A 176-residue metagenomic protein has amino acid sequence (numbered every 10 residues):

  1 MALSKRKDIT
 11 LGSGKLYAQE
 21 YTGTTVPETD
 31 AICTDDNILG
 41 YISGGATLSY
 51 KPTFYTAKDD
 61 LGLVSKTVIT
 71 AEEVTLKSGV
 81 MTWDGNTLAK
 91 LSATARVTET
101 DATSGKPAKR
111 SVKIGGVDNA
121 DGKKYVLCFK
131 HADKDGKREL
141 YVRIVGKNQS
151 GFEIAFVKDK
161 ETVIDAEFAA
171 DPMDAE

Functional and structural regions predicted by a protein language model:
M1-L39: Polar/acidic, low-complexity leader/linker segments enriched in S/T/G and N/D
V26-C33, D60-V64, T103-V117: Surface-exposed ligand/attachment interfaces on beta-rich extracellular proteins
T29-I42, R138-K147: Short amphipathic beta-strand/extended segments with alternating polar/hydrophobic composition
D35-G79: A glycine-rich, hydrophobic loop/mini-helix early in the fold
L63-K66, K130, E153-F156: Beta-strand-rich interaction surfaces with strong enrichment in secreted/lumenal proteins
S65-L88, D159-D174: Oligomerization/assembly interface segments of phage tail-like spikes and tubes
N86-R143: Short helix-loop boundary/capping segments
K137-E176: Mixed-charge, glycine-accented linear interaction segment located at domain edges/termini
